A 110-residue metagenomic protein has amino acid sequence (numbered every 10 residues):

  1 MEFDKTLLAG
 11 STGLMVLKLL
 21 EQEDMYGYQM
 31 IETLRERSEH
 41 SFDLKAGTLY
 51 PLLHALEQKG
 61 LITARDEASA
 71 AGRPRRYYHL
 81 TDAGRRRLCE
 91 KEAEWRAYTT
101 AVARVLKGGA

Functional and structural regions predicted by a protein language model:
M1-L8, K91: Intrinsically disordered, low-complexity serine/threonine- and proline-rich regulatory segments
K5-T48: N-terminal helix-turn-helix DNA-binding core of bacterial DNA-binding proteins
M15-K18, E32, H54, C89 (+1 more regions): A cross-family signal for key residues in well-ordered alpha-helices that form functional helical elements
L49-L56: Basic amphipathic alpha-helical segments that dock to polyanions
E57-P74, H79: Beta-hairpin "wing" of winged helix-turn-helix
L80-G84: Accessory beta->alpha helical hairpin/"wing" motif in late/C-terminal subdomains of nucleic-acid enzymes
R86-A110: Amphipathic alpha-helical dimerization/coiled-coil segments that flank or bridge DNA-binding/regulatory modules
